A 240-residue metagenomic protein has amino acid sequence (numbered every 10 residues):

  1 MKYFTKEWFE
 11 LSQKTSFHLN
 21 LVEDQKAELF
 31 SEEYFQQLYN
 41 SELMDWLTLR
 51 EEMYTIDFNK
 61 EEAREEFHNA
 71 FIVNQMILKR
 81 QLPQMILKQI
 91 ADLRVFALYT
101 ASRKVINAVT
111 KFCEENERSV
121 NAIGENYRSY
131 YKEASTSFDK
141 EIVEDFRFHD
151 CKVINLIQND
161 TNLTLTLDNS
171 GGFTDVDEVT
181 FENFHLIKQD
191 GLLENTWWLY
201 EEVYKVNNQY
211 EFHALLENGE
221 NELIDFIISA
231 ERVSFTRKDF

Functional and structural regions predicted by a protein language model:
M1-F240: Surface-exposed, interaction-prone regions used to assemble/regulate multi-protein complexes
